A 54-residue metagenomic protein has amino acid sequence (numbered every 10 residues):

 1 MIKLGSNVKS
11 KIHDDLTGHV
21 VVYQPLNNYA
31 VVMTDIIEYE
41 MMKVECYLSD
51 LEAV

Functional and structural regions predicted by a protein language model:
K3-V54: Basic/aromatic-rich interaction segments and small domains that mediate binding to polyanionic partners
